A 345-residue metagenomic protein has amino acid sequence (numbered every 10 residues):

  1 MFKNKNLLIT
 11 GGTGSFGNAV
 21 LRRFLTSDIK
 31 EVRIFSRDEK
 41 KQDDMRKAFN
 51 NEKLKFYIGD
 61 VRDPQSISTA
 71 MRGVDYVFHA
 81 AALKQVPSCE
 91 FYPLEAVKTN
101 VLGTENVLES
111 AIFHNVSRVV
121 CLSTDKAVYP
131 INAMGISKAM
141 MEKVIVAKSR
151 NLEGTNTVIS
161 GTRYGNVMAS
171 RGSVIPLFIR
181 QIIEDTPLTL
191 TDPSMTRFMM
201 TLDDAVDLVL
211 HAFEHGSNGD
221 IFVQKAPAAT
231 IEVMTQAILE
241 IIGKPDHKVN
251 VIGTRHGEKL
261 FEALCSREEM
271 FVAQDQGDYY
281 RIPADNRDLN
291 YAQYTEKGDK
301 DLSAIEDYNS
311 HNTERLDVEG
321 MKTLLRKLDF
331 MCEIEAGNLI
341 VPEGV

Functional and structural regions predicted by a protein language model:
N6-S27: N-terminal Rossmann NAD(P)H-binding glycine-rich loop of SDR-like oxidoreductase domains
T10, M71-A80, C121: Rossmann-fold scaffold of SDR-type NAD(P)-dependent oxidoreductases
D28-K41: Conserved glycine-rich Rossmann-like NAD(P)H-binding loop of the short-chain dehydrogenase/reductase
S36, I58, K98, D192 (+1 more regions): Conserved residues in the N-terminal Rossmann fold of short-chain dehydrogenase/reductase
K55-Y76: Conserved Rossmann-fold cofactor-binding substructure of NAD(P)-dependent oxidoreductases
F56, A96, V119, I159-T162: Hydrophobic/aromatic anchor residues within beta-strands of the central parallel beta-sheet of Rossmann-like
H79, L83-A139, K143, A147: Conserved Rossmann-fold NAD(P)-dependent oxidoreductase catalytic core, especially the SDR/UDP-sugar
V107, K143, A147-V345: Strand-loop microenvironment adjacent to phosphate/nucleotide-handling motifs in alpha/beta enzyme folds
